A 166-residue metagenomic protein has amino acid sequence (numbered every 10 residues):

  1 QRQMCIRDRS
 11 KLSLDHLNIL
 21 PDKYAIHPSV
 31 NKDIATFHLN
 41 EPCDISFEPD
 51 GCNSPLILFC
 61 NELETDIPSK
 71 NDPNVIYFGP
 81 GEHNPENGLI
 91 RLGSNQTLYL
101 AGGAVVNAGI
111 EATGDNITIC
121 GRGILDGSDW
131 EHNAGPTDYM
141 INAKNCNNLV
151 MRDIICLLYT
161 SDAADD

Functional and structural regions predicted by a protein language model:
R2-I6, D162-D166: Short, small-residue-biased leader/transition segments that mark boundaries at the very start of proteins
R7-P28: Change to "...patches in solvent-exposed regions of secreted, membrane-anchored, or virion-exposed structural
H27-S69, N107-G109: Extended acidic/polar, glycine-enriched regions that form or flank non-catalytic beta-rich accessory modules
D33-L39, H83-T97, V105-C120, S128-L149 (+1 more regions): Extracellular beta-strand-rich solenoid/capping regions of secreted or surface-exposed proteins that bind or remodel
C60-Q96: N-terminal domain-start segments of secreted/luminal proteins
